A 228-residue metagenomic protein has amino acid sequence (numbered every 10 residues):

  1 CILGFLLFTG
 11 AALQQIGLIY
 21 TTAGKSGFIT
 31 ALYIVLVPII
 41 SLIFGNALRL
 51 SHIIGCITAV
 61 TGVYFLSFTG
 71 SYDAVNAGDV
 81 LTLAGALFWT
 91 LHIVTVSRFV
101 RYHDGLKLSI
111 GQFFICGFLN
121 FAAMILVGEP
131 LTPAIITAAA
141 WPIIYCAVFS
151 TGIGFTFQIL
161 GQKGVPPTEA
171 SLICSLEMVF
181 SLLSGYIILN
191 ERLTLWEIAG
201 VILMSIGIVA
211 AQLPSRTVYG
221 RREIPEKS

Functional and structural regions predicted by a protein language model:
C1-L13, A77-G85, P133-I153, C174: Loop-to-transmembrane-helix transition segments
C1-T30, F65, A147-V165: Specific transmembrane alpha-helical segments of multi-pass solute transporters/efflux pumps, especially DMT/EamA
G17, T22, I43-L48, F99 (+5 more regions): Hydrophobic/aromatic residues within transmembrane alpha-helices of multi-pass small-molecule transporters
S26-L32, V96-F118, T151-I187: Helix-helix packing/entry segments at the starts of transmembrane helices
Y33-I54, V179-I198: C-terminal transmembrane-helix exit sites in multi-pass transporters
L36-P38, C56, A74-G128, I143 (+2 more regions): Transmembrane alpha-helical segments that form core, pore/gating elements of small-molecule transporters/exporters
L48-F68, A86, N120, W196-S215: Hydrophobic transmembrane alpha-helices of multi-pass small-molecule transport proteins
A139-W141, S175-S228: C-terminal-most transmembrane helix of multi-pass membrane proteins
